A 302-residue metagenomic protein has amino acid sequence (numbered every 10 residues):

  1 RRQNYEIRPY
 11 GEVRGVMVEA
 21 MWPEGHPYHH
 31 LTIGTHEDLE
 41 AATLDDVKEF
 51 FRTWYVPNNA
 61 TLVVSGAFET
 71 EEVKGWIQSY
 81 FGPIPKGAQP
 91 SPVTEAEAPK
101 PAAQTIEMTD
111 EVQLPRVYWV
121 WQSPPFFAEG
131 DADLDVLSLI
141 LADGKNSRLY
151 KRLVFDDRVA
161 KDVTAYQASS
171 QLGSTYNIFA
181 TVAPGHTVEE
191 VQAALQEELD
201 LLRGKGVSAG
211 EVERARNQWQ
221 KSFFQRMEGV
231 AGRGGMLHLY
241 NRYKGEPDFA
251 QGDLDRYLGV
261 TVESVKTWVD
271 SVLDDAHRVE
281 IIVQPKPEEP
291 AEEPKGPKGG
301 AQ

Functional and structural regions predicted by a protein language model:
N4-N59, P83-A128, L139-E189, E211-Q218 (+4 more regions): Non-catalytic beta-strand/loop surface segments
A67: Carbohydrate-associated surface elements
Y80-A88, D157, Q196-V207: A common structural junction motif
D131-A132: Zinc-dependent metallopeptidase catalytic helix centered on the HExxH motif and its immediate flanking segment
V191-A194: C-terminal catalytic subdomain
